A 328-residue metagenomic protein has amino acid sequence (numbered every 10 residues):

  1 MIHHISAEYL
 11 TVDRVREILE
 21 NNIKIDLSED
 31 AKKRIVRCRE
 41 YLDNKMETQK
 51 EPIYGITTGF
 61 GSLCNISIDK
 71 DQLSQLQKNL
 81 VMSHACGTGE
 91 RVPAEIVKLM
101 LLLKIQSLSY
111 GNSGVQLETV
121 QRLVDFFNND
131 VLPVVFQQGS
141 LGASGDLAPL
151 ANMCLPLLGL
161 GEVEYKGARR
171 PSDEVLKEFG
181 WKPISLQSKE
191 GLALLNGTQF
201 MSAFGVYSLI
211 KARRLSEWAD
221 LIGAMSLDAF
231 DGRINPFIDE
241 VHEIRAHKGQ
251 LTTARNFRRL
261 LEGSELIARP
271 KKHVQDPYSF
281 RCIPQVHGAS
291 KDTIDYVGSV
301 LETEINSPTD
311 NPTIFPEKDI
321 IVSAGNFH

Functional and structural regions predicted by a protein language model:
M1-K50: N- or domain-start disorder-to-order transition segments that initiate the globular core
I5, S28-A31, I66, C86 (+8 more regions): Hydrophobic alpha-helical scaffolding
V15, L80, H84, I96 (+5 more regions): Short alpha-helical scaffolding segments that buttress acidic/His motifs in well-ordered protein cores
Y54-I68, Q72-L76, S83-L108, F136-L158 (+3 more regions): FAD-binding core of FAD-dependent oxidoreductases, characterized by glycine-rich FAD pyrophosphate-binding loops
R91, G114-V115, E217, S299-V300 (+1 more regions): Alpha/propeptide regions of enzymes that mature by internal proteolysis
N112-Q138: FAD-binding glycine-rich core of flavoenzymes that anchor FAD
P149-F257, E262: Mobile "lid/hinge" segments at catalytic clefts and subdomain interfaces of large enzymes
L227-H328: Accessory "access/gating" subregions that flank catalytic or transport cores
